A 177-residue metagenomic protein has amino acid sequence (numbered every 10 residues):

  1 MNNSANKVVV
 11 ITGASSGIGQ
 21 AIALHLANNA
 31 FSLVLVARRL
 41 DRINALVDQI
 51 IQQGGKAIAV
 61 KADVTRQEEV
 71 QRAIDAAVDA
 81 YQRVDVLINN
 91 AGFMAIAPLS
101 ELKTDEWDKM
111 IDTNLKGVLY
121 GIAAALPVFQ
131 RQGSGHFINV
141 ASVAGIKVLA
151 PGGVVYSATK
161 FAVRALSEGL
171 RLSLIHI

Functional and structural regions predicted by a protein language model:
S15-S16: Conserved glycine-rich cofactor-binding loop
A30-A45: Conserved glycine-rich Rossmann-like NAD(P)H-binding loop of the short-chain dehydrogenase/reductase
L40-D41, A62-R72, T104: The beta1-alpha1 cofactor-binding region of Rossmann-like NAD(H)/NADP(H)-dependent oxidoreductases
P98-L99, E106-I111: Substrate-binding pocket helix/loop in short-chain dehydrogenase/reductase
I122, T159: Active-site helix of classical SDR
S142: Residue(s) in the substrate-gating loop at a strand-loop-helix junction that position the organic substrate next
I175-I177: Conserved small/polar residues in nucleotide/adenosyl-binding loops
